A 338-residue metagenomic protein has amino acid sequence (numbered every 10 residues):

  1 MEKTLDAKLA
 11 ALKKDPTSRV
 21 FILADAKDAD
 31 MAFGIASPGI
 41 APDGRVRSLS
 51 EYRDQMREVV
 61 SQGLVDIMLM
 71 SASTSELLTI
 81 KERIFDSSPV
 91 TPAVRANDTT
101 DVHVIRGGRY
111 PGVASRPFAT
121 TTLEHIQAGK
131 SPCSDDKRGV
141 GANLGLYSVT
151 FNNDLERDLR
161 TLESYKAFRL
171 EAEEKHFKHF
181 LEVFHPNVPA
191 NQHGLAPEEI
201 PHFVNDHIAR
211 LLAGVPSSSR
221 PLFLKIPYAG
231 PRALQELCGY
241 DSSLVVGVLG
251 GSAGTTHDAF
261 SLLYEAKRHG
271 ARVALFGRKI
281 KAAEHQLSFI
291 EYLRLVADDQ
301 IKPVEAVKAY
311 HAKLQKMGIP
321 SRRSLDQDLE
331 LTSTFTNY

Functional and structural regions predicted by a protein language model:
M1-N153, P303, Y310-I319, T332-Y338: Alpha/beta catalytic barrel-like cores
A26-D30, S73-S75, R95-D101, V149-D154 (+4 more regions): Active-site beta-loop-alpha junctions enriched in small/polar residues
A41, G108-S115, F151-L159, N191-F203 (+2 more regions): Glycine-rich tight-turn/loop motif centered on a GG-T
L64, S87-T91, S217-R220, G239-G247 (+1 more regions): Glycine-enriched alpha-helix->loop->beta-strand junction motifs that scaffold or abut catalytic
I67-S73, A93-R95, S148-T161, K178-F180 (+1 more regions): Catalytic beta/alpha-barrel core
S73-I84, H103-R106, L155-E171, Y228-D241 (+2 more regions): Active-site-adjacent beta->alpha loops and helix N-cap segments on the catalytic face of soluble alpha/beta enzymes
G251-A253, H269-Q286: Glycine-rich phosphate-binding active-site loops on the catalytic face of alpha/beta enzymes
K267, K281-S333: C-terminal helical cap(s) of enzyme catalytic domains, especially alpha/beta-barrels
